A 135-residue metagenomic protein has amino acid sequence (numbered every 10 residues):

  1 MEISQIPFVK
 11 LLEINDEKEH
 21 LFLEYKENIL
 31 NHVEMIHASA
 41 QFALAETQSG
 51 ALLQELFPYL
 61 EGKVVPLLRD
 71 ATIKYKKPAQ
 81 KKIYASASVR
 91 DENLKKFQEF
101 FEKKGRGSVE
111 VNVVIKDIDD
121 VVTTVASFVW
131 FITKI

Functional and structural regions predicted by a protein language model:
M1-I29, G62: Non-catalytic linker/capping segments at the edges of enzyme domains
K10, A79-Q80, R90-I135: HotDog/MaoC-like acyl-thioester-processing domains
K10-I14, R69-Y75, K96-Q98: Short structured motifs
N15, T72-K74, S86-S88, V114 (+1 more regions): Residues located in well-ordered beta-strands
L23-Y25, Y75, V89, I132: Hydrophobic residues in beta-strands and at strand termini
E24, N28-Q54, G62-V65: Hot-dog-fold acyl-thioester-processing enzymes
H32, L60, Y75, F97-F101: Short helix-to-loop capping/linker segments positioned immediately adjacent to catalytic or ligand/cofactor-binding
L52-D91: Hydrophobic beta-strand-centered segment that forms part of the acyl-chain substrate-binding groove
